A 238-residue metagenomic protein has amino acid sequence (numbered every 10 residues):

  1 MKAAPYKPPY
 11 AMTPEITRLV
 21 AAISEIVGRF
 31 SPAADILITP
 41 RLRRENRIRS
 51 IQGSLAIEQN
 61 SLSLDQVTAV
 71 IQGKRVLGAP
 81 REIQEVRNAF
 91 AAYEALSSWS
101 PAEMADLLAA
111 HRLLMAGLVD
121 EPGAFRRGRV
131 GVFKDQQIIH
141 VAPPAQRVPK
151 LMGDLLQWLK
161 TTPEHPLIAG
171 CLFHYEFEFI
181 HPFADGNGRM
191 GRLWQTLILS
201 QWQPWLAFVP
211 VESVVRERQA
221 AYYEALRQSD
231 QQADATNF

Functional and structural regions predicted by a protein language model:
M1-F238: FIC/Doc superfamily catalytic core
